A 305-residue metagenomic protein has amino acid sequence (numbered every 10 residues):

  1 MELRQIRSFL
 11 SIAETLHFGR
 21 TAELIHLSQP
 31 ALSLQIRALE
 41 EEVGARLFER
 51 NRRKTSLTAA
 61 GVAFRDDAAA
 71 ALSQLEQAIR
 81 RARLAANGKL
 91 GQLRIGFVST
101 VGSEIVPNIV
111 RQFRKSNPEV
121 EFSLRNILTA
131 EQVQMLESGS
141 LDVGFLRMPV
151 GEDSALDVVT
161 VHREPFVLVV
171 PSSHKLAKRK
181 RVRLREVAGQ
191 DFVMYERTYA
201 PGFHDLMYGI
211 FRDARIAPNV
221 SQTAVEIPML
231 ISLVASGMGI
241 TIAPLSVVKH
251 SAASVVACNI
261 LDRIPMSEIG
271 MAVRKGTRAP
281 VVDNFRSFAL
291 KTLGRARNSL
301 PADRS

Functional and structural regions predicted by a protein language model:
I12-S28, K54: Short helix-boundary/capping micro-motifs
L39-E40, F113: Conserved amphipathic alpha-helical core elements
E40-L57: A short LG(V/I)-centered, amphipathic sequence patch enriched for acidic residue(s) preceding the LG motif
L90-D153, A224: Central regulatory/effector-binding core of bacterial HTH transcription factors
I105, M194, V248, V255-S305: A late-sequence structural motif
S116, I127-G189, S246-A252: Acidic, Gly/Pro-rich loop/turn segments at junctions of secondary structure
R147, K180, Q190-A214, A279-S287 (+1 more regions): Secondary-structure junction motif
G151-T160, E164-P165, P228-K275: Beta-alpha-beta core module
